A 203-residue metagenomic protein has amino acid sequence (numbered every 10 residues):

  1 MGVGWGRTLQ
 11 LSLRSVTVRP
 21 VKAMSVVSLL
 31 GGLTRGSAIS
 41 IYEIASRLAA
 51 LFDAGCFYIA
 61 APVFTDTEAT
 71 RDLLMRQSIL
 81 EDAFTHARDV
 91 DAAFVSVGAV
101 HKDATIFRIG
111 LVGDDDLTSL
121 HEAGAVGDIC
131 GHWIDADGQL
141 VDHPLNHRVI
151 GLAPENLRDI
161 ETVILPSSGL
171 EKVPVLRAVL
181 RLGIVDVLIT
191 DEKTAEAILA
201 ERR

Functional and structural regions predicted by a protein language model:
G2-T8, S168: Glycine-rich beta-strand-to-loop/alpha-helix junction loops that act as flexible
T8-V21, T105-D115: Short Gly/Thr/Asp-enriched flexible loops that form oxyanion-binding sites at enzyme active sites
R19-M24, L182-G183: Conserved S-adenosyl-L-methionine
S25-L33: Catalytic or ion-translocation cores adjacent to nucleophile or general acid/base/metal-coordination motifs in diverse
G32-R203: Conserved phosphate- and dinucleotide-binding cores of soluble alpha/beta proteins, encompassing both enzyme active
